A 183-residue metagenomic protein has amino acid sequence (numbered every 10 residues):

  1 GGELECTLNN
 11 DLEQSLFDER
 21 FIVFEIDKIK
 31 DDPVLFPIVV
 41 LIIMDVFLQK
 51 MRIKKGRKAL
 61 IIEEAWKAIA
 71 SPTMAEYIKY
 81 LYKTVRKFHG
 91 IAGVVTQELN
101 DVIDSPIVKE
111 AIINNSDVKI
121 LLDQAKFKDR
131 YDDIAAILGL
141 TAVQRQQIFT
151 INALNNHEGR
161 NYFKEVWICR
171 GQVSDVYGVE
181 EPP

Functional and structural regions predicted by a protein language model:
G1-G90, H157-N161: P-loop NTPase motor domains
F24-D27, I61-A68, G93-Q97, L121-D123 (+2 more regions): Generic beta-strand/beta-sheet core signal
V39-L41, A135-I137, P182-P183: Short intrinsically disordered coil segments
T73, Y77-D175: Conserved ATP-driven motor cores of ASCE-family P-loop NTPases powering translocation/secretion/packaging/pilus
D175-P183: Charge-patterned, long linear interaction tracts outside catalytic cores
